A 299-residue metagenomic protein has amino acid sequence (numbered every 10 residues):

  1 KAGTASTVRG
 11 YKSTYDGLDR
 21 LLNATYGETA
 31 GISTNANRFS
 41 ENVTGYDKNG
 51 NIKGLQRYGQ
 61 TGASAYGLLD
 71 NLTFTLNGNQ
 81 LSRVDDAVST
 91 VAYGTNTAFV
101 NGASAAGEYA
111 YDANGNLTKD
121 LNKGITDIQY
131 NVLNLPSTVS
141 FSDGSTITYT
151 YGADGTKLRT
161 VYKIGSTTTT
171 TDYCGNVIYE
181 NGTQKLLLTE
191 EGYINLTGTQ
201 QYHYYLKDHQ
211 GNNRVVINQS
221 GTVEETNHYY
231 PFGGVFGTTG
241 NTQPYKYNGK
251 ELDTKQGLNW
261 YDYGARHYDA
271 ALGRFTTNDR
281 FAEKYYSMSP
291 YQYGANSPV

Functional and structural regions predicted by a protein language model:
K1-A153, L158-H203, T238-K246: Acidic/glycine-rich beta-solenoid
G10, T14-G17, G45-K48, G152 (+8 more regions): Generic recognition of stable, solvent-exposed alpha-helical segments in well-folded globular domains
S13, Y109-Y111, G115-D120, D127-I128 (+6 more regions): Conserved catalytic-core segments centered on acid/base and nucleophilic motifs
D16, D47, D112, N131 (+7 more regions): Acidic active-site catalytic centers that drive phospho-/nucleotidyl reactions and related ester hydrolyses
F74, E190, G198-A265: A motif-centric feature for acidic-aromatic and gly/ser/thr-rich catalytic loops and repeats
I178, L252, F281: Hydrophobic pocket-lining residues within nucleotide cofactor-binding pockets
S220-V235, Q256, G264-R266, A270-V299: Short turn/helix-capping motifs enriched in Asx and small/polar residues
